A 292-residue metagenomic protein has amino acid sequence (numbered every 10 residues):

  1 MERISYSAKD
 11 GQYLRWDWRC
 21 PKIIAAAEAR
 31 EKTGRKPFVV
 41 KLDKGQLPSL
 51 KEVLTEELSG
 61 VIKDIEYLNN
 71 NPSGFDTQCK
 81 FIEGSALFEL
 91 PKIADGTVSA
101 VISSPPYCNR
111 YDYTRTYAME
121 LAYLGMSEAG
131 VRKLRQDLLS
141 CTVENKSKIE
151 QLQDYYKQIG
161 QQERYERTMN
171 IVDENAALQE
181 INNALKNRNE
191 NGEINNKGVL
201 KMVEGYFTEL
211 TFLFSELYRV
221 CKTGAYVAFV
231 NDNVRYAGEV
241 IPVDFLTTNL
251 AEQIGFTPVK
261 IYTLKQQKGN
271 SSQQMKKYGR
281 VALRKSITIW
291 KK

Functional and structural regions predicted by a protein language model:
M1-Q179, E190, I194-N195, D232 (+3 more regions): Nucleic-acid modification enzymes, centered on SAM-dependent nucleic-acid methyltransferases
M126-G130, C221-Y226: Short glycine-dipeptide loop
I181-E209: Alpha-helix-centered segments that form part of catalytic cores
E190, I194, S215, T247-L264 (+1 more regions): A SAM-dependent methyltransferase catalytic signature shared across enzymes that methylate proteins
K197-T208, N231, R235-F245: Acceptor-substrate binding/catalytic loop of class I
F207, T211-T223: A short glycine-rich, Lys/Arg-flanked "PGG" loop and its adjoining helix->strand segment in the class I
K222, M275-K292: Core SAM-dependent methyltransferase catalytic element
